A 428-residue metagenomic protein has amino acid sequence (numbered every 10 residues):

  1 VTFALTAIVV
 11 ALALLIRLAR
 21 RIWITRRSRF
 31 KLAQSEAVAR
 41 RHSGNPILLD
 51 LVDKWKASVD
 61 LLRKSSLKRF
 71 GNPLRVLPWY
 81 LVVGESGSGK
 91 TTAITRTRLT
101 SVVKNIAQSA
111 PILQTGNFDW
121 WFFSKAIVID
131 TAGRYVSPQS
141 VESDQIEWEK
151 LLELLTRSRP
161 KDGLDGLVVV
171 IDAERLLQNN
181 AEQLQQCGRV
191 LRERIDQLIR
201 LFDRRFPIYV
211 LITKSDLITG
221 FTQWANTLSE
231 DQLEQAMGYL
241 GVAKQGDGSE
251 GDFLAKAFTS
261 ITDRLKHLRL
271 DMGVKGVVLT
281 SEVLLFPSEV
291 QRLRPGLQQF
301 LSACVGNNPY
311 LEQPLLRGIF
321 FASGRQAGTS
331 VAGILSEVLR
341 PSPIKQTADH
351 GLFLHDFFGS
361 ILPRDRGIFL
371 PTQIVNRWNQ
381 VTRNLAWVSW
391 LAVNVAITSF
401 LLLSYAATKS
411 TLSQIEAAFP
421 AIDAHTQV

Functional and structural regions predicted by a protein language model:
V1-V428: Basic, amphipathic N-terminal segments
